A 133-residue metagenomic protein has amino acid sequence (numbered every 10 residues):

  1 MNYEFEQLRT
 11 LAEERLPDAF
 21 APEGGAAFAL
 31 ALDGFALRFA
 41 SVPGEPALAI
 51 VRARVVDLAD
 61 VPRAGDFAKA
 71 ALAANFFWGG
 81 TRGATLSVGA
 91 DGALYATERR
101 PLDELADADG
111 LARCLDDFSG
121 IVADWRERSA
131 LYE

Functional and structural regions predicted by a protein language model:
M1-G44, G79-G83, G89: Charge-rich, low-complexity N-terminal segments
N2, V61-P62, L105-D109: Ordered, soluble secondary-structure elements with a strong preference for glycine-centered loop motifs and nearby
E6-A21, R52-A68: Charged, low-complexity, helix/coiled-coil-prone segments
A12-L16, N75, V122, R126: Hydrophobic, Leu/Ile/Phe/Ala-enriched alpha-helical segments that form helix-helix packing faces
A31-G34, R52-L58, R99-L102: Secondary-structure transition/turn motif
R38-D60: A short acidic-to-branched-hydrophobic micro-motif
R54-A93: Short, internal acidic amphipathic alpha-helical interface segments that mediate docking to partner proteins
T81-D116, G120-E133: Well-ordered alpha/beta subsegment
